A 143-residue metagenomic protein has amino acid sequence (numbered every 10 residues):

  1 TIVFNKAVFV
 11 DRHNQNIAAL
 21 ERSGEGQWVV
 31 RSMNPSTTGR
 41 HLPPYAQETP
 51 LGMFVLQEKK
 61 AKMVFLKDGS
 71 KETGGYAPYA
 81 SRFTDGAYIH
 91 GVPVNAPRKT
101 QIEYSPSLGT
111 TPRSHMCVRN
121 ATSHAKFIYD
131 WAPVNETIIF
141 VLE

Functional and structural regions predicted by a protein language model:
I2-T100: Gly/Pro-biased beta-strand-loop elements
M63-E143: Exported/periplasmic cell-wall-interacting domains
